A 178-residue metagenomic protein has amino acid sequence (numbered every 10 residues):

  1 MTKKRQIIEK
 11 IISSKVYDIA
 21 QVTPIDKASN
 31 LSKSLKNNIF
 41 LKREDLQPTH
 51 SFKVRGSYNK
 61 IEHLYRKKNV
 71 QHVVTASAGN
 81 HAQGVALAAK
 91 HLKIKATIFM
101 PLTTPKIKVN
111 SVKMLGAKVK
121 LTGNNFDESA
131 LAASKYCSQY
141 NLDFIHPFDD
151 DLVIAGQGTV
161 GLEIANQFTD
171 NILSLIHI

Functional and structural regions predicted by a protein language model:
M1-H177: PLP-dependent amino-acid enzyme catalytic core
